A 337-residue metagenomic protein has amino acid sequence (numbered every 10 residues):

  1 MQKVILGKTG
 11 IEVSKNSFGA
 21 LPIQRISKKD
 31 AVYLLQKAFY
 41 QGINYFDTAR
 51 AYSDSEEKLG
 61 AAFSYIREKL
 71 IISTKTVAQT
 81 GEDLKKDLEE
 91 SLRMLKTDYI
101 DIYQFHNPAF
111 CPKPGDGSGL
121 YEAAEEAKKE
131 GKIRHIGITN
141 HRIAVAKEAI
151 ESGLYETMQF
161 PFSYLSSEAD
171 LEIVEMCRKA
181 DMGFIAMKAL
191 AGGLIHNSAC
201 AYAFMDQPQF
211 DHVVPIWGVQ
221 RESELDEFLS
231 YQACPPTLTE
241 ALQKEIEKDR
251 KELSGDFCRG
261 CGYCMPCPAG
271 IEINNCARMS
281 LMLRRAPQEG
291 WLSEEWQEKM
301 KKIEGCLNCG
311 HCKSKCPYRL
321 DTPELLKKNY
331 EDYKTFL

Functional and structural regions predicted by a protein language model:
M1-L70: N-terminal binding-site loop/beta-alpha segment at the start of enzyme catalytic domains that lines or forms
K3, L35, E56, G60 (+7 more regions): Generic structural signal for well-ordered alpha-helices, preferentially at hydrophobic/aromatic core positions
L6, F18, F46, L59 (+11 more regions): Conserved, mostly hydrophobic/aromatic
I11-N16, G42-Y45, I66-L70, T97-D101 (+4 more regions): Short, well-ordered coil/turn segments that N-cap beta-strands
K29, Q79-G193: Glycine/proline-rich, positively charged, aromatic-decorated active-site loop/lid region on the catalytic face
K37-F39, I43-N44, E172-A186, L190-L337: Structured C-terminal cap/extension of enzyme domains
N44-A49, S73-T74, R134-G137, T157-F160 (+3 more regions): Short catalytic-loop micro-motif centered on adjacent basic/acidic residues
K69-I72, Y155-S163, P235-E240: Short hydrophobic/aromatic-enriched beta-strand-loop microsegments
